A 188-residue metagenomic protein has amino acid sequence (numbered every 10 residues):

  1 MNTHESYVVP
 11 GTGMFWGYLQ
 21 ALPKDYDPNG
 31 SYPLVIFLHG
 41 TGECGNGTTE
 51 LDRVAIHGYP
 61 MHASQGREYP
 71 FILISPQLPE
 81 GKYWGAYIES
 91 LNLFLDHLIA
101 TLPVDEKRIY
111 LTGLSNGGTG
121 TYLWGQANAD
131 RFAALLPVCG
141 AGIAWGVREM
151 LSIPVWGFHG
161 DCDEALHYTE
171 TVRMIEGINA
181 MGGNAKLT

Functional and structural regions predicted by a protein language model:
M1-L34, T112-T119, W124, L136 (+2 more regions): A domain-start/cap signature at the N-terminus of enzymes
K24-G30, P79-N116: Gly/Ser-rich "nucleophile elbow"/oxyanion-hole loop immediately N-terminal to the catalytic nucleophile in hydrolases
L34, L38-N92: Active-site machinery of serine-nucleophile hydrolases
G40-C44, L78-Y83, S115-T119, G140-A144 (+1 more regions): Solvent-exposed loop/turn segments at secondary-structure junctions within structured extracellular/periplasmic domains
L51-Q65, F94, V138-R148, T169 (+1 more regions): Alpha-helical scaffolding within the catalytic cores of extracellular/periplasmic polymer-degrading hydrolases
A100-T101, K107-L151: Primarily recognizes the serine-hydrolase "nucleophile elbow" in alpha/beta-hydrolase and SGNH/GDSL folds
L151, W156-H159, D163: Short beta-strand/loop motif that positions the catalytic acidic residue of the alpha/beta-hydrolase fold
D161-K186: Active-site-adjacent alpha-helix of alpha/beta-hydrolase-fold enzymes
